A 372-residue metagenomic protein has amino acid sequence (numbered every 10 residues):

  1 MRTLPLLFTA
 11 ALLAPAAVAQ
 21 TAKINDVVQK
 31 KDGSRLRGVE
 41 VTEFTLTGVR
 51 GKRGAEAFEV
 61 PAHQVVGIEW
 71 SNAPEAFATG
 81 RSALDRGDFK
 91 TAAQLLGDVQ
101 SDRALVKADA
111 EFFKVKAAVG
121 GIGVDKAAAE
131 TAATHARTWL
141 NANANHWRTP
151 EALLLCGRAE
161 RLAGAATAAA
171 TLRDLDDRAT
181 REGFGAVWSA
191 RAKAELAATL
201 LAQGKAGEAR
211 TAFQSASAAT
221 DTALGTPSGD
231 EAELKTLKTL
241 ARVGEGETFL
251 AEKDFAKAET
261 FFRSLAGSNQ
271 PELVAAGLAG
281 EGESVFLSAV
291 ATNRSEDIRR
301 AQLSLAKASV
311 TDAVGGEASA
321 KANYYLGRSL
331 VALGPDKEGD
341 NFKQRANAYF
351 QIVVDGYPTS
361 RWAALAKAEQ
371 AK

Functional and structural regions predicted by a protein language model:
P5-A16: Bacterial N-terminal signal peptides
A19-G164, A170, T180-E182, A186-V187 (+8 more regions): Compositionally biased alpha-helical segments
G97-S101, R137-A142, R173-R181, Q214-T226 (+3 more regions): Amphipathic alpha-helical segments of tetratricopeptide repeats
L224-K235, V314-E317, T359-S360, L365: Acidic, Ser/Thr-rich low-complexity linear motifs
K235-D312: Eukaryotic tandem repeat interaction scaffolds
V274-G282, E317-G327: Amphipathic alpha-helical protein-interaction segments enriched in hydrophobic
R299, A332, E338-K372: Terminal, low-structured helical/coil segments at or just beyond the last alpha-helical repeat
